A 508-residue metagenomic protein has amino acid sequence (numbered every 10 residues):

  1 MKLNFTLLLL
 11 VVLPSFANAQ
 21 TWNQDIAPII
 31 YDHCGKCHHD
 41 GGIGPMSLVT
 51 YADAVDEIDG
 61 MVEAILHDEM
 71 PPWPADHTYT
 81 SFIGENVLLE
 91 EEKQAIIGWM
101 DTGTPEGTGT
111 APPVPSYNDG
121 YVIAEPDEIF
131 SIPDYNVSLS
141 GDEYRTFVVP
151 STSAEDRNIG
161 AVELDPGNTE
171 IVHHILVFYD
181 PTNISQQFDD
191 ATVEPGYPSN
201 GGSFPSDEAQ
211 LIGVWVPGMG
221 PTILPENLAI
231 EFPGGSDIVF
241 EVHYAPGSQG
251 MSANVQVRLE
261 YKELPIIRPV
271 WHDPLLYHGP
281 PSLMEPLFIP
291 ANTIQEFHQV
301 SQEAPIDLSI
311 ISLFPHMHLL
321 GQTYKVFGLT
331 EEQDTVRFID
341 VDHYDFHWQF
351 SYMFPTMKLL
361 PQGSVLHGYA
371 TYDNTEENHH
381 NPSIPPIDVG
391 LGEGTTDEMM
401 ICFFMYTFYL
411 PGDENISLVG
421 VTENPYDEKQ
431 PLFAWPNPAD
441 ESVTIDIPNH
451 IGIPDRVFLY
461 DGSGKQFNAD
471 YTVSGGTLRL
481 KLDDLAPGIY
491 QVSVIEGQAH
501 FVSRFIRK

Functional and structural regions predicted by a protein language model:
M1-W22, V421-E423: Bacterial Sec-dependent N-terminal signal peptides
A19-F147, F240: Aromatic- and Gly/Pro-enriched helix-to-coil junctions and flexible linker segments
D40, P181-N183, T330-E332, S463 (+1 more regions): Solvent-exposed strand-loop boundary residues in beta-sheet-rich modules
G44-M46, D59, V255, E441 (+1 more regions): Extracytoplasmic/periplasmic beta-strand context in beta-sandwich domains, especially the cupredoxin/COX2 CuA-binding
S47, S131, V148-P150, E231 (+7 more regions): Generic structural detector for well-ordered beta-strands
M70-E85, P112, S116-S309, F314-S417: Beta-strand-centric surfaces of beta-sandwich/beta-rich domains
P425-W435, A439-K508: C-terminal outer-membrane/trafficking sorting elements
